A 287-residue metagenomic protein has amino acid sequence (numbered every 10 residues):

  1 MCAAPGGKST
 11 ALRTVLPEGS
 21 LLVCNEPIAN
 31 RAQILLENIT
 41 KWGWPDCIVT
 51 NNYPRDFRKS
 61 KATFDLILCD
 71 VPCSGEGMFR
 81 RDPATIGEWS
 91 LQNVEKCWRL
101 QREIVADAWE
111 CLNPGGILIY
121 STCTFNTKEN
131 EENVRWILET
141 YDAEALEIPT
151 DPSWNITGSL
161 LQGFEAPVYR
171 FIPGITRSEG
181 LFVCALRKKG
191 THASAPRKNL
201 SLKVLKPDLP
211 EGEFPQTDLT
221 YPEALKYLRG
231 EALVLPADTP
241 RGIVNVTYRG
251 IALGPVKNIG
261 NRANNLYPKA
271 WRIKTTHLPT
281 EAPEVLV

Functional and structural regions predicted by a protein language model:
C2: Conserved S-adenosyl-L-methionine
P5-E18: Conserved SAM-binding loop of SAM-dependent methyltransferases across substrates and taxa, primarily the Class I
V15, W42, I104, E110-P114 (+1 more regions): Conserved helix-to-beta-strand junction in the class I
G19-N25: Short beta-strand element of Class I
N25-A62, C69: S-adenosyl-L-methionine
A29-N30, D65-I104, I119, C123-E131 (+1 more regions): Mobile active-site "lid"/loop adjacent to the S-adenosyl-L-methionine
E110-Q216, L235: Substrate-binding/catalytic lobe of Class I Rossmann-like enzymes that use SAM or dcSAM, i.e., the mid-to-C-terminal
R177-V287: Polybasic, low-complexity RNA-engagement segments
